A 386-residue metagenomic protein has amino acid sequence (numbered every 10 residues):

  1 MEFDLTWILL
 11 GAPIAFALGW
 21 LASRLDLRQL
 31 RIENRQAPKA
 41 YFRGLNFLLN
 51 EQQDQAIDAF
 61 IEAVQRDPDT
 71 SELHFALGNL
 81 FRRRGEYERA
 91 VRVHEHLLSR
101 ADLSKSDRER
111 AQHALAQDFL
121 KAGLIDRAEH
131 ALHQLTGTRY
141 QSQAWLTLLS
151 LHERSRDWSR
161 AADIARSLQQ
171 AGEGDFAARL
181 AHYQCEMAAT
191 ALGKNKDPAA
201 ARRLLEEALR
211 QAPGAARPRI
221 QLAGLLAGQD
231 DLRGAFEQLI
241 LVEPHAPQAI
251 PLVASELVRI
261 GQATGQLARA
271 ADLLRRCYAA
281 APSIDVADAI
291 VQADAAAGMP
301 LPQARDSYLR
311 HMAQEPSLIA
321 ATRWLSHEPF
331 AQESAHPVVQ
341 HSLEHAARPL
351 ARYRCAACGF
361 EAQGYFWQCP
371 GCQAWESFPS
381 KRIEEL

Functional and structural regions predicted by a protein language model:
M1-Q36, H133-T138, S142-S150, R154-E173 (+3 more regions): Long, contiguous interaction/recruitment modules in multidomain scaffold/adaptor proteins
E33-D69, A76, R82-E86, R92 (+3 more regions): Alpha-helical segment of the N-proximal tetratricopeptide repeat
R43, L77, L115, L148 (+7 more regions): Structural register within alpha-helical repeat arrays
F47, F81, F119, H152 (+5 more regions): Residue at a conserved register position within TPR or TPR-like alpha-solenoid repeats
Q53-D54, Y87, I125, W158 (+5 more regions): TPR-repeat structural position
P68, D102, S106, R139-Y140 (+5 more regions): Short coil turns that delineate tetratricopeptide repeat
L73, D107, A111, A144-W145 (+5 more regions): TPR alpha-solenoid repeat register
